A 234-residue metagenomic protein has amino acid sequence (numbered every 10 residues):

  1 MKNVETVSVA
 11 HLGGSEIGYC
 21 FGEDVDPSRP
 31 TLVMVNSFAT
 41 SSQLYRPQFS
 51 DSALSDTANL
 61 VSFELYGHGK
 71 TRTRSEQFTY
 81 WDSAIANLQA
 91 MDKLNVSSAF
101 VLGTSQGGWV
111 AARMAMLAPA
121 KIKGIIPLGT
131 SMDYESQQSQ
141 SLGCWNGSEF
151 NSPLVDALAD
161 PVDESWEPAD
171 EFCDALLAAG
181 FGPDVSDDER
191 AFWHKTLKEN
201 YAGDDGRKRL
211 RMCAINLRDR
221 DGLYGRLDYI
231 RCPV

Functional and structural regions predicted by a protein language model:
M1-H11: Eukaryotic N-terminal targeting leaders
H11-T73: Conserved HGGG/HGGXW glycine-rich cap/lid loop of the alpha/beta-hydrolase fold
Q43, N59-L102, L117: Active-site loop/oxyanion-hole signature of alpha/beta-hydrolase fold enzymes
P47, R113-L117: Active-site signature of alpha/beta-hydrolase-fold catalytic machinery across serine- and Asp/Cys-nucleophile hydrolases
G103, G107, A111: Gly/Ala-rich beta-loop-alpha elbow adjacent to hydrolase catalytic centers
M116, K123-W166: Flexible "cap/lid" loop of the alpha/beta hydrolase fold
S136, D163-Y229: Conserved alpha/beta-hydrolase catalytic His-Asp/Glu region
R231-V234: Catalytic His-Asp charge-relay segment
